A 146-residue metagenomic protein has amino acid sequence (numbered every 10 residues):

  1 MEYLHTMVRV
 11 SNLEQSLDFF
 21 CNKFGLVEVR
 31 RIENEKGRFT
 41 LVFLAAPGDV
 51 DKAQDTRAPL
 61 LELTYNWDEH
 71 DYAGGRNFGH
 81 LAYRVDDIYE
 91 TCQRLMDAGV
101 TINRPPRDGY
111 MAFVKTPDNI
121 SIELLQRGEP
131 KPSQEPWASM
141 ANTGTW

Functional and structural regions predicted by a protein language model:
Y3-H5, R76-H80: Eukaryotic phosphotyrosine signaling hubs
M7-A58: Core segments of cupin and vicinal oxygen chelate
V29, F43, Y83, Y89-W146: Vicinal oxygen chelate
E35-K36, D71-A73: Short glycine/serine/proline-enriched coil/turn segments at secondary-structure junctions
P47-D51, D68-H70, I88: Short, charged/polar surface micro-motifs in flexible loops or helix N-caps
K52-L60, G74-G75, R94, L125 (+1 more regions): Short, charged, solvent-exposed linker or helix-capping segments at domain edges/interfaces that act as flexible hinges
